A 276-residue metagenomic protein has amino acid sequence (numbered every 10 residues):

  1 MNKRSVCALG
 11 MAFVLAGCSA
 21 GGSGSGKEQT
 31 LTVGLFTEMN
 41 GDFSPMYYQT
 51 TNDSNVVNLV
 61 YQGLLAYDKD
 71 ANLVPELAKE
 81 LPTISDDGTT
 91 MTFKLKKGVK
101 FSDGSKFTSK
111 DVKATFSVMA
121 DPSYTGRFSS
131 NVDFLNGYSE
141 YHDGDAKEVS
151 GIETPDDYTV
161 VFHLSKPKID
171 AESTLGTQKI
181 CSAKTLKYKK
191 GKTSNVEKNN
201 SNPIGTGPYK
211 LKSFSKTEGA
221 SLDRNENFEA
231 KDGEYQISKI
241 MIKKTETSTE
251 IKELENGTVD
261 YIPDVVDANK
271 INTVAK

Functional and structural regions predicted by a protein language model:
M1-L31, F43, N72: Short, low-complexity disordered leader/linker segments with a strong preference for bacterial N-terminal type II
S25-K27, M39-Y47, A71-P75, D170-S173 (+2 more regions): Short, solvent-exposed loop/turn elements at domain surfaces
K27-T37, T90-F93, V112-T115, V160-V161 (+3 more regions): Short, well-ordered beta-strand elements
G34-D86, I204: N-terminal lobe/hinge region of extracytoplasmic solute-binding protein
K79-N131: Aromatic- and charge-enriched surface segment that lines or borders ligand/interaction sites
K94, S130-L186: Surface-exposed binding/hinge segments that line and control ligand-binding clefts or catalytic entry sites
L164, K168, S173-E234, K239: Gly/Pro-rich hinge or "lid" segments in bacterial periplasmic/extracellular proteins
E197, N227-N272: Ligand-site clamp/hinge motif
